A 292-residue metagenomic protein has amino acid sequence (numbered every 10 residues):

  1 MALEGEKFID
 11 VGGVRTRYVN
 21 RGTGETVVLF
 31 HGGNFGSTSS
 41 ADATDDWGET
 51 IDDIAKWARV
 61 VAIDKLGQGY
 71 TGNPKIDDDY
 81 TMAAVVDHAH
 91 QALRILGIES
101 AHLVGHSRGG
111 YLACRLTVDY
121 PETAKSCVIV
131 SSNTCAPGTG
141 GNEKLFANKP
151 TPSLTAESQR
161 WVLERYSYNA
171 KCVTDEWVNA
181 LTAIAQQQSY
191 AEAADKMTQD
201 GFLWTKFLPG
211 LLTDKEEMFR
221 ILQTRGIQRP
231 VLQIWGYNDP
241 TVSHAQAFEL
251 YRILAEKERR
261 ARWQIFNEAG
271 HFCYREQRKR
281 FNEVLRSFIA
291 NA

Functional and structural regions predicted by a protein language model:
G12-G72: Conserved HGGG/HGGXW glycine-rich cap/lid loop of the alpha/beta-hydrolase fold
D46-D52, A62-V104, E283: Active-site loop/oxyanion-hole signature of alpha/beta-hydrolase fold enzymes
G105, G109, A113: Gly/Ala-rich beta-loop-alpha elbow adjacent to hydrolase catalytic centers
C114-V118, A124-W161: Flexible "cap/lid" loop of the alpha/beta hydrolase fold
G138-T139, E157-R225: Conserved alpha/beta-hydrolase catalytic His-Asp/Glu region
Q233-W235, D239: Short beta-strand/loop motif that positions the catalytic acidic residue of the alpha/beta-hydrolase fold
P240-Q246: Conserved alpha/beta-hydrolase "acid-adjacent" motif
K257-A292: Catalytic active-site module of serine/aspartate enzymes centered on a nucleophile-bearing elbow/loop
